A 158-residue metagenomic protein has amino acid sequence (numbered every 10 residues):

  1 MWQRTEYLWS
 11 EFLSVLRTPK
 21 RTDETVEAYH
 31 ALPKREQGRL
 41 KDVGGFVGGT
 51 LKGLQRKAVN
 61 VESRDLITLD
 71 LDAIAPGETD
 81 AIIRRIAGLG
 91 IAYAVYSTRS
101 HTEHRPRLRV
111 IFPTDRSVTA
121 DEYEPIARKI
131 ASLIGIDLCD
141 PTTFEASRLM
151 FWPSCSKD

Functional and structural regions predicted by a protein language model:
M1-P106, F112-P125: Signature for HUH/AEP ssDNA processing cores
G88-A94, R128-C139: A common structural junction motif
T102-E103, R116-V118, C139-D158: Short, conserved secondary-structure transition motifs
Y123-A127, A131, L149: Hydrophobic, well-ordered secondary-structure segments
